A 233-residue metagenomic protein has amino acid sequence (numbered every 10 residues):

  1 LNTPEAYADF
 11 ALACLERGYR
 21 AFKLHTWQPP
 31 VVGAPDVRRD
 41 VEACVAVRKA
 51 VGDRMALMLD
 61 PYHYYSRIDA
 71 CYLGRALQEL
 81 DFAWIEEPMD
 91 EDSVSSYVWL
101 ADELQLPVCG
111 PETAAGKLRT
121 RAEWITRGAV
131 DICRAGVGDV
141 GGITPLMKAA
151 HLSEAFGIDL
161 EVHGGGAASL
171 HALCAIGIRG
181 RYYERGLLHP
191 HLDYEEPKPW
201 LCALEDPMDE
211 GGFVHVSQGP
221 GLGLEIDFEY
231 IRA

Functional and structural regions predicted by a protein language model:
L1-V98, E103: Metal-dependent enolase-superfamily TIM-barrel catalytic cores that perform enediolate-based chemistry
A6-D9, A168, E229-Y230: Exposed alpha-helical structural elements
H25, Y62, P88-M89, T113-A114 (+3 more regions): Anionic group-transfer/hydrolysis microenvironments
R75, D81, D92-F213, S217-P220: Shared catalytic-loop signature of beta/alpha-barrel
P220-A233: Extended hydrophobic packing segments that form well-structured cores
